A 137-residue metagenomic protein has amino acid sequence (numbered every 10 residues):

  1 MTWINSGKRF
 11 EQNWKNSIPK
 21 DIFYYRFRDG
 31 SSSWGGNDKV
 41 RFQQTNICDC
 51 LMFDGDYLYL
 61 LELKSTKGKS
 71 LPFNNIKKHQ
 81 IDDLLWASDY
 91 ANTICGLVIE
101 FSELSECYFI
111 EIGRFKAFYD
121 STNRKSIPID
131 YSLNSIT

Functional and structural regions predicted by a protein language model:
M1-R41: Acidic-basic catalytic patches of nuclease active cores, encompassing PD-(D/E)XK and other metal-cofactor nuclease
D21-S32, K78-H79, L85, D120-R124: Membrane-topology and secretion signals of cell-surface/extracellular proteins
S32-G36, K64-S70: Short, basic, glycine/proline-bearing loop/turn elements
Q43-I47, D56-L60, H79, Y90-N92: Short connector loops at helix/strand junctions that flank enzyme active sites, especially segments positioning acidic
C50-M52, Y57-G68: Conserved catalytic cores of phosphodiester-cleaving nucleases, focusing on short active-site segments
T66-D83: Mg2+/Mn2+-dependent nuclease catalytic core
L85-F115: Nucleic-acid nuclease catalytic cores
K125-T137: Charged phosphate-binding loop/patch that engages nucleotide di/tri-phosphates or the phosphate backbone of nucleic
